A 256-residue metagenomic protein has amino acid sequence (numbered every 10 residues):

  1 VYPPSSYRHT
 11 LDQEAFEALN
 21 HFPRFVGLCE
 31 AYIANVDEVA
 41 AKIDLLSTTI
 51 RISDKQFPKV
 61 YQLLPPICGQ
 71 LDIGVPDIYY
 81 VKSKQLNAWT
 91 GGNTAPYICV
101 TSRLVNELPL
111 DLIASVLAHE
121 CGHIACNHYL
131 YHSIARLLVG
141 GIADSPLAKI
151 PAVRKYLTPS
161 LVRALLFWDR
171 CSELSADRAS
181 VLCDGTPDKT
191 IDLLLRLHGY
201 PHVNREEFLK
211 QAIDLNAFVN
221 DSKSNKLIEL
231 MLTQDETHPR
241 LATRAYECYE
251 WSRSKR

Functional and structural regions predicted by a protein language model:
V1-T94, L104, V162-L165, P201-H202 (+3 more regions): Hydrophobic or amphipathic, alpha-helical segments that drive membrane association/targeting
T48, K55-K59, I67-I73, L147 (+1 more regions): Short helix/loop segments within enzyme catalytic domains that coordinate or immediately flank catalytic cofactors
Y97-T101: Short hydrophobic beta-strand segments that form the core of ligand-binding sensory/regulatory domains
L108, L117-C126, S175, A179: Active-site His/Glu-centered metal-binding helix of metallohydrolases
C121-G141: Catalytic Zn2+-binding segment of zinc metalloproteases
L137, G141, L193-Y200, C248-W251: Short acidic/histidine-centered micro-motifs embedded in hydrophobic/aromatic stretches that mark compact functional
F167-S172, L215, L230, D235-E236 (+1 more regions): Alpha-helical scaffolding flanking metal-ion-dependent phosphate/phosphodiester catalytic sites
